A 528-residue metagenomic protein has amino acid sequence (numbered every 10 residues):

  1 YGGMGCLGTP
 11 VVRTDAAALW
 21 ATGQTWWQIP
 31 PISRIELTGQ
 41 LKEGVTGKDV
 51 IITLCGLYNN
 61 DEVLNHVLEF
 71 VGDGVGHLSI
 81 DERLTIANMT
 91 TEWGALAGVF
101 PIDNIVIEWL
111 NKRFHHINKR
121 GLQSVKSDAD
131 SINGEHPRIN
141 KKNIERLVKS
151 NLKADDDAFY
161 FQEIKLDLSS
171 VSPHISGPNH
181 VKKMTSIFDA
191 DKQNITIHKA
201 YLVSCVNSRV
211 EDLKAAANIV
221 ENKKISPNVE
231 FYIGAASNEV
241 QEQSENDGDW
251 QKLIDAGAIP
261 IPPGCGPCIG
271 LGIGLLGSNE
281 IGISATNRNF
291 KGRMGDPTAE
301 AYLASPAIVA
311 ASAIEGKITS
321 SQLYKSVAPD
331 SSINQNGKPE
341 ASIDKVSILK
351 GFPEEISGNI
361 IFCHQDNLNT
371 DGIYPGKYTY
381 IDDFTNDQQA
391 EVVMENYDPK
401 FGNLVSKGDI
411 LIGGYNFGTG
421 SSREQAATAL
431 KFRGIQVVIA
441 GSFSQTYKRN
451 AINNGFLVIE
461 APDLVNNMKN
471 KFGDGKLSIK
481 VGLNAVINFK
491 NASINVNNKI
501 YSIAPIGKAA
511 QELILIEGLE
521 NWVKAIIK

Functional and structural regions predicted by a protein language model:
Y1-K528: Fe-S-dependent hydro-lyases/dehydratases of central metabolism
